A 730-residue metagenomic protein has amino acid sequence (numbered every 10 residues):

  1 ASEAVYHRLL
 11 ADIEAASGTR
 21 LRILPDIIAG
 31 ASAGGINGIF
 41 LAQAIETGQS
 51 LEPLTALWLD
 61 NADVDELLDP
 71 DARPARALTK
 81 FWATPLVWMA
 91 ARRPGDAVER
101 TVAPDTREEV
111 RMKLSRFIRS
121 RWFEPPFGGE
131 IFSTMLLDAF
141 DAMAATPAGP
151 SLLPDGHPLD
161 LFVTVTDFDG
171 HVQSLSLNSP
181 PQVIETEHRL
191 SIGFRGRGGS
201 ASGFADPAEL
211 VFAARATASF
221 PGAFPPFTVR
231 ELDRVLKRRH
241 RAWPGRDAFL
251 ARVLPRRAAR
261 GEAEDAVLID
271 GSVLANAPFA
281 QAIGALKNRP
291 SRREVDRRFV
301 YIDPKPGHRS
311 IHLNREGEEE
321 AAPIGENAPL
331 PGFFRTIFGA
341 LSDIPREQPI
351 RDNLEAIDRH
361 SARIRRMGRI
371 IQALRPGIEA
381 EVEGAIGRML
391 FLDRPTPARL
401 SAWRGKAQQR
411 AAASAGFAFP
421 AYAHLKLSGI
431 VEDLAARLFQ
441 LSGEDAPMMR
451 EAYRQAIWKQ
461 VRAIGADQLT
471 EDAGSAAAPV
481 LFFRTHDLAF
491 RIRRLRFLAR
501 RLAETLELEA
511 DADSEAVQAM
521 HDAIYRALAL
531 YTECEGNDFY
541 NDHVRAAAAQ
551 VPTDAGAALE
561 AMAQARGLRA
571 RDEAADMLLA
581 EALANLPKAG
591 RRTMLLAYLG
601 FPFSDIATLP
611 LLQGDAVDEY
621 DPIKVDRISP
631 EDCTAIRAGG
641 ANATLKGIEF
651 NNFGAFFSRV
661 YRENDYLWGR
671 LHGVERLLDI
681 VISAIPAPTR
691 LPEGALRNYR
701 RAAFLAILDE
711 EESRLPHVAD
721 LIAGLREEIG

Functional and structural regions predicted by a protein language model:
A1-D141, L175-N178, Q182-H188: Patatin-like phospholipase
S17-L24, A148-P158, G261-E262, S291-D296 (+1 more regions): Short helix-terminating capping/connector loops at secondary-structure junctions
L51-D69, A275-A277, G284, S291-E355 (+1 more regions): Catalytic or ion-translocation cores adjacent to nucleophile or general acid/base/metal-coordination motifs in diverse
A62-A77, D105-E109, F334-A574: Non-catalytic, alpha-helical, charged scaffold/linker segments that couple or flank catalytic or architectural cores
F81-W88, R410, A415-A418, Y422-L425 (+4 more regions): Acidic, Ser/Thr-rich low-complexity intrinsically disordered segments
M112-F123, G156-N288, G332-R335, R437-T485 (+8 more regions): Active-site gating loop/helix substructures
H360-L392, L645-V681: Long, C-terminal catalytic modules of enzymes
